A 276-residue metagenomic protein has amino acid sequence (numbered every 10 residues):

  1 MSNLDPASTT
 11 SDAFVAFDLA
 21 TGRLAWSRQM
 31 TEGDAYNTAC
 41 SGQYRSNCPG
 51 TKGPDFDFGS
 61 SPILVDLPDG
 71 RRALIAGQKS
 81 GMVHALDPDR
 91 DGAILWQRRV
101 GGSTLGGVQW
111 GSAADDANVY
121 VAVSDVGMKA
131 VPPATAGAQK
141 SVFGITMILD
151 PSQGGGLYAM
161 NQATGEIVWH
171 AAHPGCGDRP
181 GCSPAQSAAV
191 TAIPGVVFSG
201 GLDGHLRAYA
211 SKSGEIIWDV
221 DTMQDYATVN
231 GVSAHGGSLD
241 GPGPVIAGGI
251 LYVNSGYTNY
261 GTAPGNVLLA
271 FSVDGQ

Functional and structural regions predicted by a protein language model:
N3-F58, I63-S187, T191-G241, V245-Q276: Extracytoplasmic/lumenal domain signature
